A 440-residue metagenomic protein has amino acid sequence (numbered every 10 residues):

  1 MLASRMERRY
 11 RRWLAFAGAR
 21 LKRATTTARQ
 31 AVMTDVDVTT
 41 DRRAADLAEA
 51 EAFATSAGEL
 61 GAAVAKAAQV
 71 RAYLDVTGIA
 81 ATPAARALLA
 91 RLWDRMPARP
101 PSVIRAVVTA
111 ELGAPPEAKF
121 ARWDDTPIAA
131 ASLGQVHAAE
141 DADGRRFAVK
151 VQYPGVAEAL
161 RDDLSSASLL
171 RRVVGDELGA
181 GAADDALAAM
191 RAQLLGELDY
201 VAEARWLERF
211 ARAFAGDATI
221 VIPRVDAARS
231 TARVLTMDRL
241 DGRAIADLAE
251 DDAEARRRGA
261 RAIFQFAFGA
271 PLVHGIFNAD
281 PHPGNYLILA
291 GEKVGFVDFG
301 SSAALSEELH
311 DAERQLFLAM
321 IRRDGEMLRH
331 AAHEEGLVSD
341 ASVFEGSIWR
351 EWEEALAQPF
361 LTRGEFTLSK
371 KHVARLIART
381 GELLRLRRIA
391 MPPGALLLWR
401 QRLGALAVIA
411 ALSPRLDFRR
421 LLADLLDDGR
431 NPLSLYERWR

Functional and structural regions predicted by a protein language model:
M1-Q135, R161-A183, L416-D417, D424 (+1 more regions): N-terminal accessory/targeting segments that precede structured cores
M33, R43, L47-E51, L74 (+3 more regions): Helix-rich C-lobe and terminal helical cap/extension of kinase-like folds
P83, A87-P97, T109-A110, A157-F277 (+3 more regions): ATP-dependent phospho-/nucleotidyl transfer catalytic cores
G134-A142: Conserved ATP phosphate-binding architecture of protein kinases
R145-F147: Glycine-rich phosphate/pyrophosphate-binding loop shared by adenosine-nucleotide-utilizing enzymes
K150-Q152: Conserved beta3-strand ATP-binding lysine motif
A279-P283: Hydrophobic HxD+1 residue recognition
G284-I288: Hydrophobic residue at the +6 position relative to the catalytic HRD Asp in the kinase catalytic loop
